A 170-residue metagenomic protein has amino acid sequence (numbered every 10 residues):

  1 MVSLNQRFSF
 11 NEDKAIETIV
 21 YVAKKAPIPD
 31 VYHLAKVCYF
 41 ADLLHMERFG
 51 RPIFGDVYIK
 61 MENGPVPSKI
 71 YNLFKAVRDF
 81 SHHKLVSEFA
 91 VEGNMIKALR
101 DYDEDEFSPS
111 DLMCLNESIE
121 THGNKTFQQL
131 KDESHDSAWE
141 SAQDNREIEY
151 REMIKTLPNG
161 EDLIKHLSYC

Functional and structural regions predicted by a protein language model:
M1-C170: Domain-edge interaction signal
